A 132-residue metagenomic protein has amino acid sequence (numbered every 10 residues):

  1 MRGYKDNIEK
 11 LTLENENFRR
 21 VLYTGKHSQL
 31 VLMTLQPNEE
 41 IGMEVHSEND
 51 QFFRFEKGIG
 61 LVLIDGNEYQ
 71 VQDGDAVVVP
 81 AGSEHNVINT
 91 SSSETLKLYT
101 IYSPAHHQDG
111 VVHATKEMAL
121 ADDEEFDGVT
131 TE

Functional and structural regions predicted by a protein language model:
M1-H27, A114-E132: A short, N-terminal "cap"/entry segment at the start of jelly-roll beta-barrel domains of the cupin/DSBH fold
I8-M43, N49, I101: A short glycine-rich, His/Asp/Glu-containing loop-to-beta-strand
K26-S28, P37-E40, I59-L61, E68 (+1 more regions): Short, charged/polar surface micro-motifs in flexible loops or helix N-caps
D50-G60, D65: Glycine- and acidic-residue-biased ligand/ion/polar-headgroup-sensing regions
N67-A81: Short acidic-glycine-tyrosine-enriched beta hairpin
A81-Q108: Ligand-binding loop in jelly-roll beta-barrel domains
